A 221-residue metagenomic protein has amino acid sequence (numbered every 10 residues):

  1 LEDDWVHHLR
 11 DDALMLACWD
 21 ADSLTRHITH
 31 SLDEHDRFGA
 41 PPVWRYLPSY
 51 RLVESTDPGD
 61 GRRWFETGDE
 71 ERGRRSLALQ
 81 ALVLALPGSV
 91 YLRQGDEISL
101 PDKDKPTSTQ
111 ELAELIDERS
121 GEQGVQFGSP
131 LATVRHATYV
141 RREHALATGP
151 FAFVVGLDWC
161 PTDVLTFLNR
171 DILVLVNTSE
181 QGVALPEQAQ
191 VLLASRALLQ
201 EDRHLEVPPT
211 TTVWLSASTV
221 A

Functional and structural regions predicted by a protein language model:
L1-Q190, A194-A221: Active-site and adjacent substrate-binding regions of carbohydrate-active enzymes
